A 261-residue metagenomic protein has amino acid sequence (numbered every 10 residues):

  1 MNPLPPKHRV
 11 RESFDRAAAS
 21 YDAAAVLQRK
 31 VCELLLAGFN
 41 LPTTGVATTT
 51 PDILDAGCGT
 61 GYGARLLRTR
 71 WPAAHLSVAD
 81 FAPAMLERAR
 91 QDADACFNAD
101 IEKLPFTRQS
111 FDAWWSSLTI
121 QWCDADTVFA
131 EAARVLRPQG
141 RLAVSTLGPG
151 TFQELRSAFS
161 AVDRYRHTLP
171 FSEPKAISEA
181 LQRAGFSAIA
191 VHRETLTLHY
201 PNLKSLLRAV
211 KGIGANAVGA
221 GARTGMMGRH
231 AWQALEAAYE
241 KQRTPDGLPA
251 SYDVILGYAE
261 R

Functional and structural regions predicted by a protein language model:
N2-L34: Class I SAM-dependent methyltransferase Rossmann-like catalytic core, especially the SAM/SAH-binding loop
V26-T49: Conserved alpha-helix/loop element of class I SAM-dependent methyltransferases that forms part of the SAM/SAH-binding
D52-L104: Class I SAM-dependent methyltransferase SAM/SAH-binding core
Y62, S187-R261: Conserved Class I S-adenosyl-L-methionine
E102-W114: A short acidic, Gly/Pro-enriched loop at the edge of an enzyme's catalytic core that lines a small-molecule cofactor
A113-D126: A short SAM/SAH-binding and catalytic strip from SAM-dependent methyltransferases
D126-R141: A short glycine-rich, Lys/Arg-flanked "PGG" loop and its adjoining helix->strand segment in the class I
R141-L203, I213-T224: Conserved catalytic/acceptor-binding region of the Class I
